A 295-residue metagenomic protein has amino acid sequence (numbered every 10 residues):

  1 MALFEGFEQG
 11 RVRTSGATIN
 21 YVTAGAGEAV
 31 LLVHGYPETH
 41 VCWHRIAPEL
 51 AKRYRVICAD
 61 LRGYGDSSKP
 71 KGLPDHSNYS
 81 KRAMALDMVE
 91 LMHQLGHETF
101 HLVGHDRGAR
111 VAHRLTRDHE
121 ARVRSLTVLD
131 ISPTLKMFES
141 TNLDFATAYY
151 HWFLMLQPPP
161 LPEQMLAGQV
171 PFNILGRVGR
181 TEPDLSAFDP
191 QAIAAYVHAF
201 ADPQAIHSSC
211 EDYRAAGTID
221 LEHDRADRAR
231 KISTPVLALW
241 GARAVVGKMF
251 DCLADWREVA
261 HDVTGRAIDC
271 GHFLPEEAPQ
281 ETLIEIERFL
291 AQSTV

Functional and structural regions predicted by a protein language model:
M1-G10, A17-V22, A29, I57 (+4 more regions): Flexible "cap/lid" subdomain of the alpha/beta-hydrolase fold that forms the substrate-access gate
V22-P70: Conserved HGGG/HGGXW glycine-rich cap/lid loop of the alpha/beta-hydrolase fold
P37, K52, E120-A121, H261 (+1 more regions): Proline-centered flexible-loop/turn and helix-kink motifs
W43-H44, M249-F250, P279-Q280: Conserved strand-to-helix beginnings and helix N-cap segments that scaffold or border functional pockets
R45-P48, K52, R117-D118, I284 (+1 more regions): Short, well-ordered alpha-helices that flank and scaffold nucleotide-derived cofactor binding pockets
G271-P279, L283: Catalytic histidine-centered segment of alpha/beta-hydrolase-like enzymes
